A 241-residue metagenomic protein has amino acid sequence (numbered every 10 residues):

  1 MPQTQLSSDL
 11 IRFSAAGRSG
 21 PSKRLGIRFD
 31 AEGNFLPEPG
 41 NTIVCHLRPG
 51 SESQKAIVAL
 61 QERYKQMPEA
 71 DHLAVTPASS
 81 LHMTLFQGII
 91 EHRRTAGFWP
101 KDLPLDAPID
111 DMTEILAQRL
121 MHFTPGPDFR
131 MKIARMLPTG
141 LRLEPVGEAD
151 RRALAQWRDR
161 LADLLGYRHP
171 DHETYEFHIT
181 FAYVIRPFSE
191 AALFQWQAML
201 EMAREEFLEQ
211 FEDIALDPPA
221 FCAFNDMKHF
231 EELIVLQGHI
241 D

Functional and structural regions predicted by a protein language model:
M1-D241: Histidine-dependent nucleotide/RNA phosphoesterase domain, centered on the 2H-phosphoesterase fold with its duplicated
